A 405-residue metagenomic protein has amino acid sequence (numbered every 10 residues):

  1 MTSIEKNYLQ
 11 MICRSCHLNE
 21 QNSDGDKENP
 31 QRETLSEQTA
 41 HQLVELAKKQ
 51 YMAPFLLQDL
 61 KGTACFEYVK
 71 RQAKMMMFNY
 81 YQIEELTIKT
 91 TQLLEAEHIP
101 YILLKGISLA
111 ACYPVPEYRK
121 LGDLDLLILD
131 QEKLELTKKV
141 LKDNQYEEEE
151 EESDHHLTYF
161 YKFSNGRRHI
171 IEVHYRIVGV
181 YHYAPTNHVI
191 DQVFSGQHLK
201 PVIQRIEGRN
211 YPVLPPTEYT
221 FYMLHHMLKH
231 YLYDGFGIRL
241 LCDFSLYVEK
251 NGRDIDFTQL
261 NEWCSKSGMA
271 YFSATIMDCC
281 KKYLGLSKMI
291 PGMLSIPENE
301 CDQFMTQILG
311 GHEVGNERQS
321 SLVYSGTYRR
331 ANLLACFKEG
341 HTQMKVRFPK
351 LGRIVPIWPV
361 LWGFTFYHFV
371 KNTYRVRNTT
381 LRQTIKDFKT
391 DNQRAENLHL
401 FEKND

Functional and structural regions predicted by a protein language model:
M1-G122, I128-D405: Conserved NTP-donor binding/palm subdomain of two-metal-ion nucleotidyltransferases/polymerases, i.e., the charged
